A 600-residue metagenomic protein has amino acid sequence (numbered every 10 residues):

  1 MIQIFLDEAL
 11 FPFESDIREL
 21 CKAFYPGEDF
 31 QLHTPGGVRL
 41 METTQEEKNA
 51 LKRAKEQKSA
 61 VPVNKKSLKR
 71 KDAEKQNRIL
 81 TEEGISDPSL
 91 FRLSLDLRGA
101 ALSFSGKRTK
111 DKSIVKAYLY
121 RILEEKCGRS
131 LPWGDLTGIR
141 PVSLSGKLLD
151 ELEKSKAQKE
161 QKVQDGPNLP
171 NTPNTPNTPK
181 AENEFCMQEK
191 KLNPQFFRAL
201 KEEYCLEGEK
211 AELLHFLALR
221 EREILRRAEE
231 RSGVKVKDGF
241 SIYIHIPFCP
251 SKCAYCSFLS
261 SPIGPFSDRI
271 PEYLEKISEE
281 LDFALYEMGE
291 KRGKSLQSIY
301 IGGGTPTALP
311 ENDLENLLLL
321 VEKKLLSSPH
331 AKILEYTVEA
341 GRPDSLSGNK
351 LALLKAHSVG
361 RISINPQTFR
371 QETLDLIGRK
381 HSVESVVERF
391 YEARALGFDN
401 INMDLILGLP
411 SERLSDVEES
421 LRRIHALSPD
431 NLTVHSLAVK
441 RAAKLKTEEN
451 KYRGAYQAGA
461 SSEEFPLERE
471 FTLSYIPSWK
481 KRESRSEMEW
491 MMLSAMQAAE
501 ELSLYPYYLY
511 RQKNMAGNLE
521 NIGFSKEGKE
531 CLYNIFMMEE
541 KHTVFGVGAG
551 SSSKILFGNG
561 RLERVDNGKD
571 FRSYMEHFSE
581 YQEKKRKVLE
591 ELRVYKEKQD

Functional and structural regions predicted by a protein language model:
M1-P141, K147-E153, A157-E160, Q164 (+4 more regions): Radical SAM enzyme core and accessory elements
F30, K446-G454, E464, E468-V547: A C-terminal junction/extension of Radical SAM enzymes
K126-S130, D150-K154, F185-I242: N-terminal [4Fe-4S]-dependent radical SAM core
G138-S143, R198, L259: Short, conserved phosphate-binding/catalytic loop or strand-edge motifs used in phosphoryl-/nucleotidyl-transfer
K237-E272: Canonical Radical SAM [4Fe-4S] cluster-binding loop centered on the CxxxCxxC motif and its immediate flanking residues
H245, S363, L432-S436, N534-I535 (+1 more regions): Beta-strand scaffold of nucleotide-dependent catalytic cores
S260-A495: Conserved non-cysteine loop/helix-boundary elements of the Radical SAM core domain that shape
V439, N514, G550-S553: Short, solvent-exposed loop/turn segments at secondary-structure junctions
